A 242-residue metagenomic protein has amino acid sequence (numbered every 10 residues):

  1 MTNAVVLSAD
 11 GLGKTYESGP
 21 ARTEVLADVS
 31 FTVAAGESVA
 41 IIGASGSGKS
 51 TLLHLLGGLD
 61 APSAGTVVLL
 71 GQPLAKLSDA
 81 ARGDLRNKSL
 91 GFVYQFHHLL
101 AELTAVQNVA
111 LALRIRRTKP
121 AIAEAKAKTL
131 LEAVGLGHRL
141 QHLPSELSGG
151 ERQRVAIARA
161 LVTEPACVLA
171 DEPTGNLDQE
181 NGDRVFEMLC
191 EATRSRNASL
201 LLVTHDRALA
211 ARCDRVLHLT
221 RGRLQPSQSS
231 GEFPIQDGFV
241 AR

Functional and structural regions predicted by a protein language model:
M1-T15, P226-R242: ABC-family P-loop ATPase nucleotide-binding domain
V5-R212, V216-R221: ABC family nucleotide-binding domain
